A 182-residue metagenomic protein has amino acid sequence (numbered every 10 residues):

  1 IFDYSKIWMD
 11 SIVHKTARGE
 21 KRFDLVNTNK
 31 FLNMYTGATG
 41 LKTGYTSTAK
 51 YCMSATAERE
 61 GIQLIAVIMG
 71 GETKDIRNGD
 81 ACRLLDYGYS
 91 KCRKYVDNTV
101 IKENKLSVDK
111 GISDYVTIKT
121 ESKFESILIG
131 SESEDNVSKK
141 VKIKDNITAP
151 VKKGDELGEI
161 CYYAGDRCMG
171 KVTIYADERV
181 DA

Functional and structural regions predicted by a protein language model:
I1-A182: Domain-terminus/edge residues, biased toward the C-terminal soluble/receptor-binding domains of extracytoplasmic
